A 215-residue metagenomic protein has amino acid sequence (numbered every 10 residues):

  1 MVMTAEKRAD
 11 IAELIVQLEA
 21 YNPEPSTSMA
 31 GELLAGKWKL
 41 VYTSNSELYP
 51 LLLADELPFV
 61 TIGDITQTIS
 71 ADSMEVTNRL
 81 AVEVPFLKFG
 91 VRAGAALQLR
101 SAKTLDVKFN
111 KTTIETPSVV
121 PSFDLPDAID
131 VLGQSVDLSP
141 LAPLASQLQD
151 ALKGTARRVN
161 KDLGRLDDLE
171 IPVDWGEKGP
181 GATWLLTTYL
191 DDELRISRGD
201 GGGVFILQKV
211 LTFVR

Functional and structural regions predicted by a protein language model:
M1-R215: Soluble ligand-binding/transfer domains with enclosed cavities or grooves
